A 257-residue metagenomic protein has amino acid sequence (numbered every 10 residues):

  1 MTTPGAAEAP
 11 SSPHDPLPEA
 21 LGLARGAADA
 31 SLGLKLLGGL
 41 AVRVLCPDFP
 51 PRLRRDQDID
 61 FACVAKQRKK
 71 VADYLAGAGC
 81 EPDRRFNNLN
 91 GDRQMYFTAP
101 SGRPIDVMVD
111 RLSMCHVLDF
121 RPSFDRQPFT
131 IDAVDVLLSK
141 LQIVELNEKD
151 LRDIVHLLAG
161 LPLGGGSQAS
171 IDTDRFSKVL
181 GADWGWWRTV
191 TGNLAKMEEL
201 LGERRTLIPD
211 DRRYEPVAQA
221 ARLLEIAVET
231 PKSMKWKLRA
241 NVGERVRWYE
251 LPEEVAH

Functional and structural regions predicted by a protein language model:
M1-L36, C46-R54, V109, L118-F129 (+1 more regions): The feature captures the alpha-helical scaffold/lid subdomain characteristic of nucleotidyltransferase
P13, F61, A65, D83: Short gly/ser-rich anion-binding loops that grip negatively charged ligand groups
D29-S31, D56, G77, G102: Short, well-ordered coil/turn elements that cap or connect secondary structure elements
G39-V42: Short glycine-enriched loops at secondary-structure junctions
P47-V71, L75, I154: Catalytic metal-binding acidic patch
F61-A65, L89-D92, A133-V136, L157-A159: Short, surface-exposed, polar/charged, turn-prone segments marking secondary-structure boundaries
A72, A76-H116: Conserved catalytic core of two-metal-ion nucleotidyltransferases
